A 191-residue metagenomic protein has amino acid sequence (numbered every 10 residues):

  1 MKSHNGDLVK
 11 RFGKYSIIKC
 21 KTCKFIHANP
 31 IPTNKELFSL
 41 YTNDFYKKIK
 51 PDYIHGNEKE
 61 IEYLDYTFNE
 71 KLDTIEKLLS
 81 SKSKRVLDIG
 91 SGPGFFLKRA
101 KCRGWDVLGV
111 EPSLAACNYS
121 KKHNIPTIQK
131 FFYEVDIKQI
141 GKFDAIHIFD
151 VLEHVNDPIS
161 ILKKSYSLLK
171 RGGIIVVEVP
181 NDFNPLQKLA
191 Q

Functional and structural regions predicted by a protein language model:
M1-F149, I159-L162: Conserved N-terminal segment of class I S-adenosyl-L-methionine
S80, N156, K170: Short conserved AdoMet
V107, I175-V177: Hydrophobic/aromatic residues located in beta-strands of well-ordered beta-sheets within soluble catalytic
D150, H154: A short His-aromatic
N156-S160, Q187: Short N-terminal helix/helix-N-cap motif within the alpha/beta-hydrolase-1
I159-I174: A short glycine-rich, Lys/Arg-flanked "PGG" loop and its adjoining helix->strand segment in the class I
E178-Q191: Short, glycine-/aromatic-enriched active-site segment of Class I SAM-dependent methyltransferases
